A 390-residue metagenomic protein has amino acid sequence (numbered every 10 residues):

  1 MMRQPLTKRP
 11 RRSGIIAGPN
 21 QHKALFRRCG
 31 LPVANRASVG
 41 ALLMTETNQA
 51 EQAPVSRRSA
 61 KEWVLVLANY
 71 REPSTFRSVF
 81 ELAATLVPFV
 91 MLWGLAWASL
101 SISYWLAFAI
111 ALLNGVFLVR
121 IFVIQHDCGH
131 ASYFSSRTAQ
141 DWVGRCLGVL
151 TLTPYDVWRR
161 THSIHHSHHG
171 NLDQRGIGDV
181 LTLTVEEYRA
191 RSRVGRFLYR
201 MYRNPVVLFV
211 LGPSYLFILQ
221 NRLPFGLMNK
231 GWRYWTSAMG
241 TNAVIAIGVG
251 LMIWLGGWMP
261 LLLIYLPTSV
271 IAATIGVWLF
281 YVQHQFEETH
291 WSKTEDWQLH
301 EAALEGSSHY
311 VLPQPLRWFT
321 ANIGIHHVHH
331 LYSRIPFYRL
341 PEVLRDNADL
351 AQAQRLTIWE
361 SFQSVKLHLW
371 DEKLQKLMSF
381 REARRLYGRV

Functional and structural regions predicted by a protein language model:
R3-G14, Q21, F26-F117, I124 (+3 more regions): Non-catalytic, topology-defining segments of multipass membrane proteins
V87-M91, F117-I121, I271-T274, T320 (+2 more regions): Residue-level signal for transmembrane alpha-helical positions in Major Facilitator Superfamily
L92, G129, Y133-F134, W291 (+1 more regions): Active-site-flanking alpha-helical
F108, G257-E295: Juxtamembrane/interface helices at transmembrane-helix boundaries
I121-H130, W158-G170, L279-E288, F319-I335: Histidine-centered catalytic micro-motifs
F134-S135, C146: Small-residue-rich helix-interface/hinge motifs
C146-L147, F319: Short alpha-helical scaffolding segments that buttress acidic/His motifs in well-ordered protein cores
V277-W318, T357: Membrane-interfacial segments at transmembrane helix termini in multi-pass membrane proteins
